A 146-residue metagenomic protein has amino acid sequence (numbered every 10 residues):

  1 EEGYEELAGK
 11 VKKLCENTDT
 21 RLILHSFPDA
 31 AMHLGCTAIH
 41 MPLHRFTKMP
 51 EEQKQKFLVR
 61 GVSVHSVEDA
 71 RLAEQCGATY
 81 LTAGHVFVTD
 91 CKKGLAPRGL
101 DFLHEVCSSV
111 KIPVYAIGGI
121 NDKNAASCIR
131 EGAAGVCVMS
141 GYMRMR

Functional and structural regions predicted by a protein language model:
Y4-L24, L43-F46, P50-S66, A96-N121: Alpha-helix-loop-beta-strand connector modules within alpha/beta enzyme cores
K12-N17, M32, E52-Q55, E74-G77 (+1 more regions): Acidic (Asp/Glu)-rich catalytic clusters
R21, T37, T79, P113 (+1 more regions): Residue-level detector of anion-binding/catalytic polar loops
S26-D29, H65-L72, N121-A126: Short, acidic/polar
H33-R45, G61-H104, S108, M145: Glycine/Thr-rich beta-alpha phosphate-binding loop at enzyme active sites
I39-E52, T82-G94, G119-R146: Glycine-rich phosphate-binding active-site loops on the catalytic face of alpha/beta enzymes
